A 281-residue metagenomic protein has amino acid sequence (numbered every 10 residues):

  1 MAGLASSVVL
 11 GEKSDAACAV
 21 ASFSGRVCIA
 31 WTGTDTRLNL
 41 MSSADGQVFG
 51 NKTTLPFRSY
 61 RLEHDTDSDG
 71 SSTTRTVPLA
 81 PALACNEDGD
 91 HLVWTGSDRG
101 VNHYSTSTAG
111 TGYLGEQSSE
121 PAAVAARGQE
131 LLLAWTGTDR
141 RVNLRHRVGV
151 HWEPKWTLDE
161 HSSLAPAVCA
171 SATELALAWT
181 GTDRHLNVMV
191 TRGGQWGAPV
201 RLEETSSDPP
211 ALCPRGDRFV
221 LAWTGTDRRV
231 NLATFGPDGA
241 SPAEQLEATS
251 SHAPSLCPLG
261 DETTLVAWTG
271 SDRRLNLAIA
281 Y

Functional and structural regions predicted by a protein language model:
M1-Y281: Extracellular, repeat-based ectodomains that mediate carbohydrate processing or recognition
